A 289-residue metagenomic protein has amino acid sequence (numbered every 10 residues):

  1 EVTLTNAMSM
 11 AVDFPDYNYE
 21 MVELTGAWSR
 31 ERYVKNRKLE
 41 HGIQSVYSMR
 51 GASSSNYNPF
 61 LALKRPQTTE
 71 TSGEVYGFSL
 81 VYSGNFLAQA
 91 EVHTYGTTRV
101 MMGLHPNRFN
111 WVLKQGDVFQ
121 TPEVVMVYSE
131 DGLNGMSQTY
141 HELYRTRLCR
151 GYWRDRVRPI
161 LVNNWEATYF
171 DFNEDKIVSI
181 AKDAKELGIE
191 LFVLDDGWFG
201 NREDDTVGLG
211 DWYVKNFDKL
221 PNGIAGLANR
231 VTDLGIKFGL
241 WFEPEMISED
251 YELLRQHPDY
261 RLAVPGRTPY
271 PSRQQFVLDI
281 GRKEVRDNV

Functional and structural regions predicted by a protein language model:
E1, Q115, R286-V289: Short, intrinsically disordered, charge-balanced linker/junction segments flanking boundaries in proteins
E1-V92, N107-F109: Polysaccharide-binding surfaces and accessory modules of carbohydrate-active proteins
S72, T94, R154-R156: A short, polar/charged loop/turn motif at coil->beta-strand junctions and beta-hairpin connectors
T94-K114: Short acidic, Pro/Gly- and aromatic-enriched capping/linker segments at domain boundaries
W111-E130: Short Pro-Gly-centered flexible turn/kink motifs
M126-P159, E166: Terminal connector regions
D155-N288: Aromatic-lined carbohydrate-binding/catalytic grooves of carbohydrate-active enzymes
